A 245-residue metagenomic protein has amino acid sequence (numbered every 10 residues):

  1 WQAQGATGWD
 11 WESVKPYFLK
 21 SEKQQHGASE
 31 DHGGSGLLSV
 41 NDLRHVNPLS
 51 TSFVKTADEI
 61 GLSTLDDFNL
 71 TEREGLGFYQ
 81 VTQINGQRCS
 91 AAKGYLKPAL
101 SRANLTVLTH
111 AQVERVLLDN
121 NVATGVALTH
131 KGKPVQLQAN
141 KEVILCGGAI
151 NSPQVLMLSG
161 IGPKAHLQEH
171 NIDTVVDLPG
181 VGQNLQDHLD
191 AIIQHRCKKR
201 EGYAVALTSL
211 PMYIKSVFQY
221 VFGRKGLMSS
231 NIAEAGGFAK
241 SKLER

Functional and structural regions predicted by a protein language model:
W1-Q2, G160: Periplasmic solute-binding protein
Q2-A123, T129, I192-V217: Conserved redox-cofactor binding core of oxidoreductases
D10-L19, P179-D187, M228-E234: Polar, surface-exposed loop/tail segments that function as active-site lids or cofactor/substrate-recognition elements
G86-Q87, K225-S229: Short Gly/Pro-enriched turn/cap motifs at secondary-structure boundaries
H110, Q136, N140, E234-G236: Conserved beta-strand residues within beta-sheet cores
V116-D119, G125-V221, K225-L227: Glycine-rich loop(s) and the adjacent beta-strand/alpha-helix scaffold that form part
T124-L128, A235-A239: Short polybasic amphipathic segments
A239-R245: Short, intrinsically disordered, charge-balanced linker/junction segments flanking boundaries in proteins
